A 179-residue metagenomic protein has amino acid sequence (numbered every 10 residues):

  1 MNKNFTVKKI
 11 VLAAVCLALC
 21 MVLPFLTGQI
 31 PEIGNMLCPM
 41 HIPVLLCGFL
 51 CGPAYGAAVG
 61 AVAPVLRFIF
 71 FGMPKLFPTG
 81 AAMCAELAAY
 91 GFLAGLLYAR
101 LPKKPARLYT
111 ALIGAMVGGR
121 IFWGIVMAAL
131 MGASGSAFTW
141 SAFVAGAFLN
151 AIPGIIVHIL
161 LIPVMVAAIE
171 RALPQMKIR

Functional and structural regions predicted by a protein language model:
M1-R179: Loop-helix junctions at membrane interfaces
